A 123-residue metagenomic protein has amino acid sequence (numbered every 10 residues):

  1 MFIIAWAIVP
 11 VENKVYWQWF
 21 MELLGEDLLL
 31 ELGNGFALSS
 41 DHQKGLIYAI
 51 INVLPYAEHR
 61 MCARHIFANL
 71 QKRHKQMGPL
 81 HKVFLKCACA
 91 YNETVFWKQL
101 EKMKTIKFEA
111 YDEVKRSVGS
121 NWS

Functional and structural regions predicted by a protein language model:
M1-S123: DNA-binding interface regions
